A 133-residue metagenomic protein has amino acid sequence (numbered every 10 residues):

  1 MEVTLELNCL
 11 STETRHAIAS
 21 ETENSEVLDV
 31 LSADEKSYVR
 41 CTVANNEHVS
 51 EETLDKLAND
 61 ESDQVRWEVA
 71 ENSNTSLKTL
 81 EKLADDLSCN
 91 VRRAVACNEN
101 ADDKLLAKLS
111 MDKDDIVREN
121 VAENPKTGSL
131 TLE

Functional and structural regions predicted by a protein language model:
M1-E133: Alpha-helical scaffold segments
